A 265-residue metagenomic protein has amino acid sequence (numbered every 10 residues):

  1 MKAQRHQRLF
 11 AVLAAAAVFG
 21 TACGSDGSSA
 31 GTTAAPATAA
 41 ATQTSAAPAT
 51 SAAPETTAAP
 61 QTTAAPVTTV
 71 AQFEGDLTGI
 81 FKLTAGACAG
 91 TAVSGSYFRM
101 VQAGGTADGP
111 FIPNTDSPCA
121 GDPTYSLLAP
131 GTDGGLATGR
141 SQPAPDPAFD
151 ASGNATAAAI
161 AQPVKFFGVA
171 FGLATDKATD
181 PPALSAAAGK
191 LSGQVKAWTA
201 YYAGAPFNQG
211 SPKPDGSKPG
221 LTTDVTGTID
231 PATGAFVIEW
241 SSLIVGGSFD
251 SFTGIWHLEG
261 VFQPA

Functional and structural regions predicted by a protein language model:
K2-F10: Bacterial N-terminal signal peptides that target proteins for export
L9-A17: Sec-dependent N-terminal signal peptides
V18-A22: C-terminal motif of bacterial Sec signal peptides marking the signal peptidase cleavage site
G24-T32: Bacterial lipoprotein signal-peptidase II cleavage site
G31-T69: Extracellular mucin-like PTS domains
A64-Y125, W240-A265: N-terminal segment immediately downstream of the Sec signal-peptide cleavage site in secreted/extracellular proteins
S96-D224: Predominantly extracellular/secreted and cell-surface proteins with exposed, flexible low-complexity segments
W198-Y201, P206-T228, A232-V237, S241-V261: Surface-exposed extracytoplasmic segments
